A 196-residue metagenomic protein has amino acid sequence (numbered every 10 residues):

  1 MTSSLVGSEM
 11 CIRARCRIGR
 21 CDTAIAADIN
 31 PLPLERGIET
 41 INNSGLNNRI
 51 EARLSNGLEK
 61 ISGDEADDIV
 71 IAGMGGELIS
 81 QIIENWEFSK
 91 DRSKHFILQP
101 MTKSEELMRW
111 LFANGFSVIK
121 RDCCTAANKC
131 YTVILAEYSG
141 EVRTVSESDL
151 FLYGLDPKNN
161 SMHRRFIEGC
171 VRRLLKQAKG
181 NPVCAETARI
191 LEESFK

Functional and structural regions predicted by a protein language model:
M1-I12: Single conserved hydrophobic/aromatic residue that forms the stacking wall/gate of nucleotide- or nucleobase-binding
I12-C21: Conserved SAM-binding loop of SAM-dependent methyltransferases across substrates and taxa, primarily the Class I
R15, G37, I50, I79-I83 (+1 more regions): Hydrophobic packing residues within well-ordered alpha-helices of enzyme cores
G19-R20, N42-N47, S89-D91: Short helix-capping segments at alpha-helix termini
D22-T23, R49, H95: Residues at the starts of beta-strands that form the adenosine-phosphate
A27, P31-A66: S-adenosyl-L-methionine
E59-K60, E65, E77-K196: Class I S-adenosyl-L-methionine
A66-G73: Short SAM/SAH-binding signature in class I
